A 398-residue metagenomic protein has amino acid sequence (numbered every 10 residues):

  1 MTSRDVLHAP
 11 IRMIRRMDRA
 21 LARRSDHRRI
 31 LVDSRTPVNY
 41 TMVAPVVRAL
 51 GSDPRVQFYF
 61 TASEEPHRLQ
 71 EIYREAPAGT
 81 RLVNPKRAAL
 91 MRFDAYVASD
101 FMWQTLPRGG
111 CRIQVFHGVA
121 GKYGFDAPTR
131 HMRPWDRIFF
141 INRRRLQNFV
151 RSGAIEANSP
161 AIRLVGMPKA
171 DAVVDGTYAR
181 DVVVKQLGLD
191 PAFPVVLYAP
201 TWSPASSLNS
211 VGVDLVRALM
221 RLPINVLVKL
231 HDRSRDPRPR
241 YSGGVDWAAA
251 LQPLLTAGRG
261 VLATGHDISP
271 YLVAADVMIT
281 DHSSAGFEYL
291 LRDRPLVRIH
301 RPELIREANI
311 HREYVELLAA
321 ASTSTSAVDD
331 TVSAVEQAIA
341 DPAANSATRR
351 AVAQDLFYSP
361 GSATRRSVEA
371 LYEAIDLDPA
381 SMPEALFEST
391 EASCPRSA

Functional and structural regions predicted by a protein language model:
M1-T36, E388-A398: Membrane-proximal basic amphipathic "stem/tether" segments
T2-R15, P134-L208, A347-T348: A nucleotide-sugar donor-handling region in carbohydrate enzymes
R28-T177: Active-site and donor-binding regions of nucleotide-sugar-utilizing enzymes
N39-R55, P168-A250, A340, L356-R366 (+1 more regions): Conserved catalytic-core segment of nucleotide-activated headgroup transferases in glycan assembly
V83-A88, R240-F287: Donor nucleotide-activated moiety binding/catalytic core segment of transferases that use nucleotide-activated donors
W103-F116, T264-A308: A donor-sugar binding/catalytic signature common to diverse glycosyltransferases and related nucleotide-sugar
M132-W135, R151, E156-N158, L164 (+1 more regions): Catalytic binding pocket for nucleotide-activated donors in carbohydrate/polymer assembly enzymes
S326-A398: C-terminal amphipathic helix plus adjacent low-complexity, charged tail appended to glycosyltransferase catalytic
